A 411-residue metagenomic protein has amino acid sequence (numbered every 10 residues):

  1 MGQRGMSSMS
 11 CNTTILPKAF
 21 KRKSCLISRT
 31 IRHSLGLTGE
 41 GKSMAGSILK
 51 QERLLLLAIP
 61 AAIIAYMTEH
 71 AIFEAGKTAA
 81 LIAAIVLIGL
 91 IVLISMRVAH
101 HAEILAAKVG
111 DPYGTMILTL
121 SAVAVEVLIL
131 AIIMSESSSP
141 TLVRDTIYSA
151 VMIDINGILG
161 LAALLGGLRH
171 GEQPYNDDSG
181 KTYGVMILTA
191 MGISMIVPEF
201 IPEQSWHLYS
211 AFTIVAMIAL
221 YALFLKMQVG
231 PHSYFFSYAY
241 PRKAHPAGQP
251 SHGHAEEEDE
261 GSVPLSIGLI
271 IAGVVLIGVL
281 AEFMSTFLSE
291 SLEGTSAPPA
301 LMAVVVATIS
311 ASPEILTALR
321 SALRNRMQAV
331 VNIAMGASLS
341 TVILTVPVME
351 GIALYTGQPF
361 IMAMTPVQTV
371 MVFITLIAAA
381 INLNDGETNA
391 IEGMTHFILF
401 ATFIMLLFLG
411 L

Functional and structural regions predicted by a protein language model:
T13-T14, T30: Intrinsically disordered, charged low-complexity linkers and terminal tails that flank or connect structured domains
S34-L411: Hydrophobic alpha-helical segments, chiefly the membrane-spanning helices and signal/signal-anchor peptides
